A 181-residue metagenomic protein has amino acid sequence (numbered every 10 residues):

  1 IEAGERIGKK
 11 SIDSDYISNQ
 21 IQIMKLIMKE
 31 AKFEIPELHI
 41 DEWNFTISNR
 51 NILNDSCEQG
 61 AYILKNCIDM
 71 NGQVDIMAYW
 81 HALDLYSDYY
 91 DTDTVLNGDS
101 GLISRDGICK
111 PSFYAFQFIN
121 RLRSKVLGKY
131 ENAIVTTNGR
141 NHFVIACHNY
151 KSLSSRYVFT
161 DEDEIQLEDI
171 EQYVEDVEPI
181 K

Functional and structural regions predicted by a protein language model:
I1-D75, V95: Noncatalytic carbohydrate-binding groove/subsite architecture in carbohydrate-active enzymes
K29-A31, K125-V126, V135-T136: Surface-exposed acidic, glycine-flexible loop patches that form ligand/cofactor-binding and adhesion interfaces
H39, A78-H81, A146-H148: Short beta-strand segments
E42-N44, N120, N149: Short, flexible loop/turn elements at secondary-structure junctions
T46-N49, W80-D91: Flexible glycine/acidic-rich beta-alpha junction loops that bind and position SAM and/or redox cofactors in anaerobic
V74-H81, S124-E131: Acidic/polar loop patches that form or flank catalytic/metal-binding clefts of enzymes that bind anionic ligands
D93-K129, D163-E164: Catalytic cores of secreted or luminal carbohydrate-active enzymes
Y130-K181: Carbohydrate-binding surface patches
